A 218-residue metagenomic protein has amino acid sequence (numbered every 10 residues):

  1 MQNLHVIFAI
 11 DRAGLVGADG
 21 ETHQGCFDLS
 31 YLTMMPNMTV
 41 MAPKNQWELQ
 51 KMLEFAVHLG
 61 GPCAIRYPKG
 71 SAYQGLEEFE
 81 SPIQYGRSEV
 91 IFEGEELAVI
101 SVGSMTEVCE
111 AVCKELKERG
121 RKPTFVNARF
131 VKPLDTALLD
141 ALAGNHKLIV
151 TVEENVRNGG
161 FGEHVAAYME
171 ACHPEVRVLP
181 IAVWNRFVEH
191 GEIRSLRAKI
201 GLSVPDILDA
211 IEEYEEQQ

Functional and structural regions predicted by a protein language model:
M1-Y67: Phosphate/diphosphate-binding loops
A9-I10, L15-G25, H58-Q218: Thiamine diphosphate
